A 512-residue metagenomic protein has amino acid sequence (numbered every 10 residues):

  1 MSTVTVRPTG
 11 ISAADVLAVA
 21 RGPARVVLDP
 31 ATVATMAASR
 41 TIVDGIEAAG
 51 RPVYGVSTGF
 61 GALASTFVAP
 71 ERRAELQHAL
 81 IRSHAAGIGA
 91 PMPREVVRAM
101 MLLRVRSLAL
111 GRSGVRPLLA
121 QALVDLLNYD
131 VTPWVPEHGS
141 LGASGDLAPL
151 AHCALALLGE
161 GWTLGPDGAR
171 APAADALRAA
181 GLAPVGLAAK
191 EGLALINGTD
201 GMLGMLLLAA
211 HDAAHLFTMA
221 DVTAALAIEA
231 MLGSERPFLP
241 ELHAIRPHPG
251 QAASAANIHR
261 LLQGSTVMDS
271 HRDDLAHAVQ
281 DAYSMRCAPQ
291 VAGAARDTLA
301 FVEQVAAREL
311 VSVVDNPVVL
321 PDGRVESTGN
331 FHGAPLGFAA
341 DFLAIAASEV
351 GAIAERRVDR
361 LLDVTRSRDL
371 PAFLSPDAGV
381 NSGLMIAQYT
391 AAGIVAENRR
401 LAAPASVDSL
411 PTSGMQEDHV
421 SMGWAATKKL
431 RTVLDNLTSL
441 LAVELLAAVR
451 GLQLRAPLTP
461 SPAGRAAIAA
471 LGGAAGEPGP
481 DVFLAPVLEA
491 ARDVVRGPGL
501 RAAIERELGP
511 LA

Functional and structural regions predicted by a protein language model:
M1-A24, L28-T35, S39-E47, A69 (+2 more regions): C-terminal auxiliary extensions adjacent to catalytic cores
S2-V19, P23-G45, A49-G50, Q77-P136: Glycine-rich, flexible loop motifs
Y54-V68, R72-L76, S83-R106, W134-L158 (+4 more regions): FAD-binding core of FAD-dependent oxidoreductases, characterized by glycine-rich FAD pyrophosphate-binding loops
L102, L110-N128, T132, A143-L147 (+1 more regions): Well-ordered mid-protein domain cores that form the structural environment of catalytic cofactors
